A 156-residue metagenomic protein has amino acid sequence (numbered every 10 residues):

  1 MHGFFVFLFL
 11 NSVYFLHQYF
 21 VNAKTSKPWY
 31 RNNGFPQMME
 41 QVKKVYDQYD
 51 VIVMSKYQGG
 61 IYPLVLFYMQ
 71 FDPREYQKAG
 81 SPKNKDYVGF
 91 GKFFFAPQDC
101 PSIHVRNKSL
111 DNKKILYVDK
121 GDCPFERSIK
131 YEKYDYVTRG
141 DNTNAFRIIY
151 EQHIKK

Functional and structural regions predicted by a protein language model:
H2-Y46, K56-M69, P73, Q77-F95 (+1 more regions): Membrane-proximal, lumen/periplasm-facing interface regions of secretory-pathway glyco- and lipid-modifying enzymes
D47-V51, N112-K114: Loop/turn elements at helix/coil->beta-strand transitions in domains of secreted/extracellular proteins
M54-S55, V118: Short hydrophobic segments within beta-strands
P82-K156: Aromatic/acidic, Gly/Pro-rich catalytic loop(s) in extracytoplasmic/lumenal soluble domains of multi-pass membrane
